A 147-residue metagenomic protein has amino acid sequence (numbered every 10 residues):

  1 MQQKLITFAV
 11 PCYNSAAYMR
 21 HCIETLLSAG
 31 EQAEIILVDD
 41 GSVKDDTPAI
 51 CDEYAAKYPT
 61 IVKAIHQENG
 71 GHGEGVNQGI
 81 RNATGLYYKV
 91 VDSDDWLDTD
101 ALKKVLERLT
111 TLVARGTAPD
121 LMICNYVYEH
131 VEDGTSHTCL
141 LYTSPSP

Functional and structural regions predicted by a protein language model:
M1-T25: N-proximal low-complexity "stem/linker" segments adjacent to membrane-targeting elements
E24-A33: Short, acidic, metal-binding catalytic loop of nucleotide-sugar glycosyltransferases
D39-A49: A conserved acidic beta->alpha catalytic loop
D46, D95-R108: Acidic donor-binding/catalytic loop of UDP-sugar-dependent glycosyltransferases, especially processive GT2
Q67-A83: Glycine-rich, basic loop-to-helix element that forms the pyrophosphate-binding segment of sugar-nucleotide handling
Y88: Short aromatic/hydrophobic "clamp" motif used to bind/position activated sugar donors
K103-H137: Conserved donor NDP-sugar-binding/catalytic core segment of glycosyltransferases
Y142-P147: Conserved small/polar residues in nucleotide/adenosyl-binding loops
